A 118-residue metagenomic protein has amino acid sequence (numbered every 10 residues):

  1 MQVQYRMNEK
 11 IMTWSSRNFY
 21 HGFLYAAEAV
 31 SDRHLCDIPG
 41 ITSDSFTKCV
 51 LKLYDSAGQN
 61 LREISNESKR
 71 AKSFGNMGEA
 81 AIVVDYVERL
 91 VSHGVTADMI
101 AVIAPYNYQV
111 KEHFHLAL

Functional and structural regions predicted by a protein language model:
M1-R89: Helicase-core coupling region on the C-terminal RecA-like lobe
V84-L118: Conserved helicase motor "Helicase C" RecA-like lobe of SF1/SF2 P-loop NTPases
